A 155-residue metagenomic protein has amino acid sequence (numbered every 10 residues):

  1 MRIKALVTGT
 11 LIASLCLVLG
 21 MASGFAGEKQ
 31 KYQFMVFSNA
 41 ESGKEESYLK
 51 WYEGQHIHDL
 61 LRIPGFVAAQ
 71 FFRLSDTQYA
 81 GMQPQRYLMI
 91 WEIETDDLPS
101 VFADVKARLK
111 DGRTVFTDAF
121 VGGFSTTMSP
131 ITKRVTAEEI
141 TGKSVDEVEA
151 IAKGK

Functional and structural regions predicted by a protein language model:
M1-L11: Bacterial N-terminal signal peptides that target proteins for export
G9-G20: Bacterial N-terminal signal peptides
S23-K155: Macromolecular interaction modules
